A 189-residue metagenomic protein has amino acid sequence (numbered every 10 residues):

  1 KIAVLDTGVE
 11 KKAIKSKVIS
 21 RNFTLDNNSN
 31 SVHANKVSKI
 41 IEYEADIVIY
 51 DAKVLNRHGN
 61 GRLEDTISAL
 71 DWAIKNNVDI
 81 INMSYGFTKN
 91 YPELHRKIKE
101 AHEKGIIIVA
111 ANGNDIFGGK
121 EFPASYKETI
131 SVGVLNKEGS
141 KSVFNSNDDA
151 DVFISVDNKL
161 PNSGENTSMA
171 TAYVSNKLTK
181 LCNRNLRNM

Functional and structural regions predicted by a protein language model:
K1, K11-I14, N76: Protease zymogen maturation seam
K1-V4, G113: Entry/capping segment at the start of metal-dependent catalytic domains with acidic active-site entry clusters
D6, I106, E121-N185: Extracellular S/T/G-rich loop segment that most often corresponds to the catalytic His/Ser-adjacent loop
T7, I19-K89, R184: Subtilisin-like peptidase catalytic core
G8-K11, L55-G59, G86-N90, I107 (+3 more regions): Solvent-exposed loop/turn segments at secondary-structure junctions within structured extracellular/periplasmic domains
L25-N35, D115, N162-V174: Gly/Ser-rich catalytic serine loop of serine hydrolases
K39-Y43, N60-N82, Y91-I108, F117-S131 (+1 more regions): Mature extracellular/periplasmic domains of secretome proteins
